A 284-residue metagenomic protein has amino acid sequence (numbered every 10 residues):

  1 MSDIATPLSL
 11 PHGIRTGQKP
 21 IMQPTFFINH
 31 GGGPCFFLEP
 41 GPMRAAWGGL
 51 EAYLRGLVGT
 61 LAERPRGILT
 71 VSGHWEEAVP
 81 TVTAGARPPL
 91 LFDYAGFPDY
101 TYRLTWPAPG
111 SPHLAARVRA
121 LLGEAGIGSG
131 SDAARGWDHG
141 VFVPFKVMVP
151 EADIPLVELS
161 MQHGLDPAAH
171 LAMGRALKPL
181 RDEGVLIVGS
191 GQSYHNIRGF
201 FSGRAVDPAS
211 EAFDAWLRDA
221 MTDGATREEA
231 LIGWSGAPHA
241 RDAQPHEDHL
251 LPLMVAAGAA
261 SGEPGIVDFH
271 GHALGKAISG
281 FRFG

Functional and structural regions predicted by a protein language model:
I4-L121, A125, S129: A short aromatic-anchored loop/beta-hairpin motif
K19, L61-A62, M148-A152, P179: Solvent-exposed alpha-helices and their adjacent loops that cap or buttress functional pockets in soluble metabolic
P24-N29, G67-S72, L159, L180-S193 (+1 more regions): Beta-strand elements within well-structured catalytic alpha/beta cores of enzymes that handle phosphate/sulfate esters
F27, D93-P98, P150-V157, A230-I232: Short, basic/glycine-rich phosphate-binding loops at helix/coil junctions that contact nucleotide phosphates
G49-V58, A168-E183: Long, well-ordered alpha-helical scaffolding segments within enzyme catalytic domains, especially pronounced
T101-P109, S131, S160-P167, A240: Flexible, glycine/proline-enriched loop segments at strand-loop-helix junctions that form or flank small-ligand binding
L114-A169: Internal, conserved structured core segments that host functional sites
R117-A120, E124, I154-P155, L165 (+3 more regions): Surface-exposed, charge/polar-rich loops and edge strands
